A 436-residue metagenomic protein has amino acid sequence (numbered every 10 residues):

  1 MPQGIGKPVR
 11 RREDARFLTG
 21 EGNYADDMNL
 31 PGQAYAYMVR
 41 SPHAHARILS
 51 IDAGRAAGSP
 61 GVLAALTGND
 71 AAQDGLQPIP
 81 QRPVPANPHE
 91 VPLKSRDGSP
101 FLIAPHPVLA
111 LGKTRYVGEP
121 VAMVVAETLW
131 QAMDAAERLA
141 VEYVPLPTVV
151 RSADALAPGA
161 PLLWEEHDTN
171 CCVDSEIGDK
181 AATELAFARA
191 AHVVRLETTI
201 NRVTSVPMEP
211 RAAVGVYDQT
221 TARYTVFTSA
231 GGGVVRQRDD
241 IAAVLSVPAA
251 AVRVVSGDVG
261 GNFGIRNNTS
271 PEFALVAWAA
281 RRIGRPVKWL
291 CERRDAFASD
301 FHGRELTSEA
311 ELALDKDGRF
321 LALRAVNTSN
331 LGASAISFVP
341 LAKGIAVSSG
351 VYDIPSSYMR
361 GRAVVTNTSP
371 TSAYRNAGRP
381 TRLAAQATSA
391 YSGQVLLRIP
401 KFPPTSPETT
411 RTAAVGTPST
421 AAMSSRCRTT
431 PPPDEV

Functional and structural regions predicted by a protein language model:
M1-T169, R282: Flexible, low-hydrophobicity surface segments
P2, Q73, A104-P107, Q131-R151 (+4 more regions): Gly/Pro-rich active-site capping loops and adjacent beta-alpha segments that organize cofactor/substrate pockets
M38-Q73, M123-Y143, A213-I283, S329 (+2 more regions): Alpha-helical support elements that line or immediately flank enzyme active sites and cofactor-binding pockets
G68, A250-G257, G284-R294, L321-V326 (+1 more regions): Beta-strand segments within the central parallel beta-sheet cores of soluble alpha/beta enzyme folds
V84-Q131, G264-K316, S372-A390: Glycine-rich and small/hydrophobic secondary-structure elements
P92-R96, A188-V203, W289-A296, S337: Short Pro/Gly-enriched beta-strand edge/turn motifs at strand-loop
A157-L245, T420-A421, V436: Helix-loop-helix junctions that connect adjacent transmembrane helices in secondary transporters/permeases, recognized
S389-V436: N-terminal low-complexity segments that are often proline-rich with Ser/Thr-Pro
